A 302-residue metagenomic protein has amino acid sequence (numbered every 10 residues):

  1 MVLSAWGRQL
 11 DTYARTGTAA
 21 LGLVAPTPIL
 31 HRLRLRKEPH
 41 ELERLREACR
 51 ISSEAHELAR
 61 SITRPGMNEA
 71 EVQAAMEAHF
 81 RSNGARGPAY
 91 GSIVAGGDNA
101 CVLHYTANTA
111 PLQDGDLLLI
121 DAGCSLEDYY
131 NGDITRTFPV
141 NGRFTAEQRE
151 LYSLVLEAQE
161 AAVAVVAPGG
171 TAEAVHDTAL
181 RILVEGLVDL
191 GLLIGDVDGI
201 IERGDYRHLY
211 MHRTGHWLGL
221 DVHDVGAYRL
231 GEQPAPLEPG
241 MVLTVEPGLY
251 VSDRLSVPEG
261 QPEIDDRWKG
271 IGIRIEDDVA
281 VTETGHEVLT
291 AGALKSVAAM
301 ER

Functional and structural regions predicted by a protein language model:
M1-R302: Active-site neighborhoods and metal-handling regions in enzymes and metal-associated proteins
